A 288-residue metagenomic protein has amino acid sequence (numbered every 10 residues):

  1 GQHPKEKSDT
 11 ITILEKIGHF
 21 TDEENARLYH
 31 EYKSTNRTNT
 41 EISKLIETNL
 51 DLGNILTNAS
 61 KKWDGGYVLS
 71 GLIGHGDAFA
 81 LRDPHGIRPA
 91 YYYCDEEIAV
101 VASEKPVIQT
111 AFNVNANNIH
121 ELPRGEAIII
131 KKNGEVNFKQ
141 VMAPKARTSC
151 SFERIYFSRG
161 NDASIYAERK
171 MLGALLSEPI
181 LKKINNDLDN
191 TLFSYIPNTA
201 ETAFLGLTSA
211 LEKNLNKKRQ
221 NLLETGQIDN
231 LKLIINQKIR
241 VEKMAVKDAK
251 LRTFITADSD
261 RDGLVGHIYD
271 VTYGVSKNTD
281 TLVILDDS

Functional and structural regions predicted by a protein language model:
G1, L282-S288: DG-centered beta-turn motif at the end of beta-strands
G1-P123, I129-L192, I196-P197, G206 (+1 more regions): Conserved short alpha-helical segments that host acidic/polar catalytic motifs at enzyme active sites
T10, A200-E201, D248: Alpha-helix N-cap/helix-start and coil->helix boundary motif
T202-S209: Short, surface-exposed "cap/lid" segments of acyl-processing enzymes
S209-L282: Short, glycine/charge-rich flexible loops or terminal/linker lids adjacent to PRPP-binding catalytic cores
